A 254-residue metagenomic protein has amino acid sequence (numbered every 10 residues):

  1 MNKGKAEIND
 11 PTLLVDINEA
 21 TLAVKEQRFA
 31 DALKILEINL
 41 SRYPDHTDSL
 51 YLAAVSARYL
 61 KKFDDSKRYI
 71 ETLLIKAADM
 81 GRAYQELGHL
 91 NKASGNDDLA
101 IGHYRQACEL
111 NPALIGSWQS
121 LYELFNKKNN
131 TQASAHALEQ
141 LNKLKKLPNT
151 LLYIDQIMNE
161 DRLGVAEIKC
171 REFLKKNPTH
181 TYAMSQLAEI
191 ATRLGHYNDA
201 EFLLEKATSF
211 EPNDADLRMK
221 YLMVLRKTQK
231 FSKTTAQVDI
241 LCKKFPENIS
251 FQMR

Functional and structural regions predicted by a protein language model:
K25-E26, Y59, A93, K127 (+3 more regions): Register position in tetratricopeptide repeats
R42, Y59, I75-K76, L110 (+4 more regions): Structural marker of alpha-solenoid helical repeat scaffolds
S49, A83, S117, N149-T150 (+3 more regions): TPR alpha-solenoid repeat register
